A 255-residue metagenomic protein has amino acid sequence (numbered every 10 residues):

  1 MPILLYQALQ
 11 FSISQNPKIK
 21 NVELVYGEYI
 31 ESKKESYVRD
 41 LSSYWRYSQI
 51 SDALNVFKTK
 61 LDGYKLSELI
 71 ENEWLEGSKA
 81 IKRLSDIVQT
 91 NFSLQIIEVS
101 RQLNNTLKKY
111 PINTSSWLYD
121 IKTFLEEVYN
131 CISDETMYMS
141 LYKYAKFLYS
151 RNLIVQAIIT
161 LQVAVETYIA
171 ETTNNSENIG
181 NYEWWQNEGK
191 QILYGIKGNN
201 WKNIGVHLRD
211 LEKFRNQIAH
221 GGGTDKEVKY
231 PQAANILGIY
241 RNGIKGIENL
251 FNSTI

Functional and structural regions predicted by a protein language model:
I3-I255: Long, low-complexity, Lys/Arg-enriched
